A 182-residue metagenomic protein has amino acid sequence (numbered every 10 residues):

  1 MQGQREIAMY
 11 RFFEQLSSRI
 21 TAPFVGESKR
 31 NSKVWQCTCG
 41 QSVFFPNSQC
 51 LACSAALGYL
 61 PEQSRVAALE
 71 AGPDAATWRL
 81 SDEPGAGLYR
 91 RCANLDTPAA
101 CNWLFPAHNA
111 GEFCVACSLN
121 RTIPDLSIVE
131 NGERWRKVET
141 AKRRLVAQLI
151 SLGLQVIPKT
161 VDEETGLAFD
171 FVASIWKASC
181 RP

Functional and structural regions predicted by a protein language model:
G3-E70: N-terminal alpha-helical interaction blocks
R30-S32, V43-P46, D82-G85, N94 (+1 more regions): Residue-level signal for mature regions of secreted extracellular proteins and peptides
W35-T38, P46-Q49, L88-R91, A100 (+1 more regions): The −1 position to Zn-ligating cysteines in a subset of zinc-ribbon hairpins
T38-Q41, S54, A93-D96, V115-R121: Cys/His-coordinated zinc-binding microdomains
F45-P46, Y59-L60, P98-N102, A107-A110 (+1 more regions): Short, non-ligating residues that shape and space the ligands of small metal-coordination modules and catalytic
S54, G58-F105: N-terminal juxtadomain amphipathic helix that follows a signal peptide/anchor or precedes a small N-terminal auxiliary
E112, A116-V138: Fold-level signature of zinc-dependent metallopeptidase catalytic domains
K137-P182: Auxiliary, metal-adjacent structural segments of Zn-dependent hydrolase domains
